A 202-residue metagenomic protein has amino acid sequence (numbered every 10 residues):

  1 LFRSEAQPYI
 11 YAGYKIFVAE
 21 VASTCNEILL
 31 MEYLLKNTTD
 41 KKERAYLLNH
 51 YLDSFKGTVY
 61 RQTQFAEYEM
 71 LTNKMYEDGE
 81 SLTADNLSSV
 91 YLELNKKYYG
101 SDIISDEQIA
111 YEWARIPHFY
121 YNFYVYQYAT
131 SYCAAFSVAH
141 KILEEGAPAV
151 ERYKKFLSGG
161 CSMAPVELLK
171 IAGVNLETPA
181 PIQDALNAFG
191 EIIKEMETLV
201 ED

Functional and structural regions predicted by a protein language model:
S4-H50: Helical catalytic core of nucleic-acid polymerases
Y9-G13, F55, H118: A general structural-boundary detector
C25-I28, Y33-K42, T58, Q62-D202: C-terminal, non-catalytic "cap/extension" segments appended to globular domains
L48-V59: Active-site C-terminal subdomain of aminotransferase-like
